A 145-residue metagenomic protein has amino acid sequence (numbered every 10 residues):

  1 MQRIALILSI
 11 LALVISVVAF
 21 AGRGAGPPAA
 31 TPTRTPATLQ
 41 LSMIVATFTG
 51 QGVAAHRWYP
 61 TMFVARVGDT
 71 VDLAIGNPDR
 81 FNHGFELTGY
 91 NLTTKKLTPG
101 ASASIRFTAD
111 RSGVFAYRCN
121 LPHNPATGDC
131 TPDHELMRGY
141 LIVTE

Functional and structural regions predicted by a protein language model:
M1-F48, V143-E145: Extracytoplasmic entry segments of secretory-pathway proteins
T31-L39, L97-E145: Extracellular/periplasmic metallocenter environments
T35-T70: N-terminal edge beta-strand
P60-F63, L92-L97, I105-R106: Beta-strand-rich interaction surfaces with strong enrichment in secreted/lumenal proteins
V71, F81-H83: Short beta-strand/loop motifs in extracellular/secreted proteins, especially within beta-sandwich accessory domains
I75-D79: Asparagine-centered strand-capping/turn motif at beta-strand->loop junctions
N82, T93, P125-A126: Short beta-strands and strand-coil junctions in structured, solvent-facing domains, enriched
G84-G89: Short, surface-exposed beta-strand/strand-loop-strand elements in extracellular ectodomains
